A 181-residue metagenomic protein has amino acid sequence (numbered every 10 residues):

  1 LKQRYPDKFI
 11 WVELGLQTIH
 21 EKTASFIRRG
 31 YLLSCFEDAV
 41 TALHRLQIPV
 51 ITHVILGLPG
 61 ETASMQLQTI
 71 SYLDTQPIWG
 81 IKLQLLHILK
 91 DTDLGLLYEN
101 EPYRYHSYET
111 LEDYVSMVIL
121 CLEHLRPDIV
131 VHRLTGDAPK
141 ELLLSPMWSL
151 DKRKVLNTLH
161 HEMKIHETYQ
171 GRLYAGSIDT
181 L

Functional and structural regions predicted by a protein language model:
L1-Q47, I55-P77, D93-E112: Conserved non-cysteine loop/helix-boundary elements of the Radical SAM core domain that shape
I10-L14, V50-V54, I81-L83, I129-L134: Hydrophobic faces of well-ordered beta-strands that scaffold small-molecule active sites in alpha/beta enzyme cores
Q47-I48, M117: A general secondary-structure boundary signal
P77, K82-H87: Glycine-rich phosphate-binding active-site loops on the catalytic face of alpha/beta enzymes
G80, K90-L181: Auxiliary Fe-S-binding modules of radical SAM enzymes
